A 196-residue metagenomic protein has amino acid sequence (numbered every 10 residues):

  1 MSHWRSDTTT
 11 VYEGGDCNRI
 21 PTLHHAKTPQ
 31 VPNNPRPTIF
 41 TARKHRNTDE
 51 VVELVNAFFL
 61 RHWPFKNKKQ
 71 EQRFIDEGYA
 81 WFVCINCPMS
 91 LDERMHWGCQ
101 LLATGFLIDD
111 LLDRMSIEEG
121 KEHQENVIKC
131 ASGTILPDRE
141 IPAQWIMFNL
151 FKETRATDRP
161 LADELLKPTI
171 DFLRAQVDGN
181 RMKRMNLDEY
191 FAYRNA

Functional and structural regions predicted by a protein language model:
M1-A196: Alpha-helical, largely C-terminal catalytic domains that coordinate divalent metal ions via clustered Asp/Glu/His
